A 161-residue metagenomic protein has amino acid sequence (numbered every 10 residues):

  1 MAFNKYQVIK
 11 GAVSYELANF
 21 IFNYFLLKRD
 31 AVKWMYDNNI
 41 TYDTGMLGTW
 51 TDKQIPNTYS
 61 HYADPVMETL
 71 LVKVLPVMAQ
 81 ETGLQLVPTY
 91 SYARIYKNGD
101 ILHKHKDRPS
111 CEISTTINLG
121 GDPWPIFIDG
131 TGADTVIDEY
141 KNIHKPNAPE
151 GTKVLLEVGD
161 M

Functional and structural regions predicted by a protein language model:
M1-T82: Non-heme Fe(II)/2-oxoglutarate
V8-I9, V87-P88, F127: A structural signal for short, well-ordered beta-strand segments and their strand-loop junctions that often border
N39, G83, K141-K145: Short, flexible coil/linker elements and helix-boundary hinge sites characteristic of intrinsically disordered
K73-V77, Y92, S114: Generic beta-strand or strand-like secondary-structure segments
G83-Y92: A short coil-to-beta-strand element that immediately follows conserved catalytic motifs
I95: Conserved active-site beta-strand element of glycosyltransferases/polysaccharide synthases
N98-M161: Catalytic core of non-heme Fe(II) oxygenases with the double-stranded beta-helix
